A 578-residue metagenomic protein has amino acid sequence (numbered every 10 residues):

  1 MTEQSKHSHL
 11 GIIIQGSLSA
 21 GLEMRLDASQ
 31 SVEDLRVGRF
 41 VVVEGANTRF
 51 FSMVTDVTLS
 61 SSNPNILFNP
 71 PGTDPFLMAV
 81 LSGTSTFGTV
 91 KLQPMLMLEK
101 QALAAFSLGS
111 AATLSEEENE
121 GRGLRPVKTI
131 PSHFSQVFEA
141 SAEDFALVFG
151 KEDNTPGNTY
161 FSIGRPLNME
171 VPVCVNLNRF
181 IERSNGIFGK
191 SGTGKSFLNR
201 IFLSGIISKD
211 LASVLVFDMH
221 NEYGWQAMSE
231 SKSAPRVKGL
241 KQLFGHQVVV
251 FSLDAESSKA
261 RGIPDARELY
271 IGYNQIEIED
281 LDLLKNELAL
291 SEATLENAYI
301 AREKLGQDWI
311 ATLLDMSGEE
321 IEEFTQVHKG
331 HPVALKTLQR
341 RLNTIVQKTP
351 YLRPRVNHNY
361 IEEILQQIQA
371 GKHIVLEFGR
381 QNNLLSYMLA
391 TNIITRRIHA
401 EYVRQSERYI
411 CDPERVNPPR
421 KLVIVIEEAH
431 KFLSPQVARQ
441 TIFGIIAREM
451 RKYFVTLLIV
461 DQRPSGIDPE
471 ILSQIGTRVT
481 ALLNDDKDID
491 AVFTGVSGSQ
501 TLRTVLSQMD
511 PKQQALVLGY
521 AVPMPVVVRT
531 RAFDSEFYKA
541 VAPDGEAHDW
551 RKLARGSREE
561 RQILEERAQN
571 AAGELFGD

Functional and structural regions predicted by a protein language model:
M1-F188, F197-F202, V416-P418, R439-Q440: Basic- and hydrophobic-enriched, low-structure N-terminal and domain-boundary segments that flank ATP-binding catalytic
T48, T58-S60, L96-E99, E182 (+8 more regions): Conserved nucleotide-binding/hydrolysis micro-motifs of P-loop NTPases
N158-S252, P469, V517: Glycine-rich phosphate-binding loop of nucleotide-binding enzymes
I206-S208, R397-V403, F443-L458: Substrate-engagement module of ASCE P-loop NTPases
L211-L215, A370-H373, P419-V423, K452-L458: Loop/turn-to-beta-strand initiation segments
N221-S233, F251-I445, P511-G519: P-loop NTPase motor domains
A447-R529: Conserved ATP-driven motor cores of ASCE-family P-loop NTPases powering translocation/secretion/packaging/pilus
K512-D578: Conserved P-loop NTPase motor module
